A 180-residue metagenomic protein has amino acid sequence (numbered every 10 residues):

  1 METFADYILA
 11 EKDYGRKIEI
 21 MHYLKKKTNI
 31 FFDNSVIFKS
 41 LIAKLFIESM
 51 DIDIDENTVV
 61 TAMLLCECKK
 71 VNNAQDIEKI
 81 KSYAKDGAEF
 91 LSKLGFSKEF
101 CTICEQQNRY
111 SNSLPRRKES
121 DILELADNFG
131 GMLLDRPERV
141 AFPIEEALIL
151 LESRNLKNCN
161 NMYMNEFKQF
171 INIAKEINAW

Functional and structural regions predicted by a protein language model:
M1-A84, A88, A179: Acidic/His-rich, divalent-metal-binding segments that scaffold phosphate/diphosphate chemistry
M63, L91-L125, G130, R136-W180: Histidine/acidic-rich helix-loop-helix segments that form or flank divalent-metal centers in metalloenzyme catalytic
K70-N72, G131-L134: Short small-residue beta-strand/loop micro-motif enriched in glycine and branched aliphatics
